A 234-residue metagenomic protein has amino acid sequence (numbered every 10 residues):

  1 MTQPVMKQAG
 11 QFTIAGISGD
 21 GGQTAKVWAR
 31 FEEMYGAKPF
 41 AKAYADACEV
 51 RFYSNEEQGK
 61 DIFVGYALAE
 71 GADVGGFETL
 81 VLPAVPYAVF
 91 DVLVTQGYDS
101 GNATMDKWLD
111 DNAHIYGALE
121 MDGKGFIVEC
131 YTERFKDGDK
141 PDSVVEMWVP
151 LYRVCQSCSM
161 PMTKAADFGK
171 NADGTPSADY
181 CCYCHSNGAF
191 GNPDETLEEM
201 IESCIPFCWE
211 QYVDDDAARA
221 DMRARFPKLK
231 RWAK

Functional and structural regions predicted by a protein language model:
M1-V154: A solvent-exposed interaction/effector surface
D99-D106, A178, I201, I205: Short amphipathic alpha-helical surface patches that serve as generic macromolecular interface elements
C155-C158, C181: Short cysteine-rich clusters marking metal-coordination/redox-active sites
S159-G169: Short Cys/His-rich Zn2+-coordinating modules
S159-M160, C184-G188: Cys/His-coordinated zinc-binding microdomains
K164-A165, F190-P193: Short, non-ligating residues that shape and space the ligands of small metal-coordination modules and catalytic
F168-A178: Short linker/helix segments within small regulatory modules
L197-K234: Short, intrinsically disordered terminal segments enriched in charged and Pro/Gly residues
